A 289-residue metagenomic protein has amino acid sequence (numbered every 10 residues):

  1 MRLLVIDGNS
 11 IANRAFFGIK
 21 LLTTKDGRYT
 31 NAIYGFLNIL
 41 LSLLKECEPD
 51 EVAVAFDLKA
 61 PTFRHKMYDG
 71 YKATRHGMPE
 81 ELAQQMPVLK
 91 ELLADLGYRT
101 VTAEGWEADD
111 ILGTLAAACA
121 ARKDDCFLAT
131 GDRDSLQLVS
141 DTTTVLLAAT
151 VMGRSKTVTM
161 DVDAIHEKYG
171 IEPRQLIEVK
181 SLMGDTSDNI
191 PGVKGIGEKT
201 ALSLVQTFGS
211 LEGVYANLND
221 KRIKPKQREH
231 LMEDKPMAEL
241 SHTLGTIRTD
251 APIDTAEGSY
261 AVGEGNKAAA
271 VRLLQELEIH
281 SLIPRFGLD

Functional and structural regions predicted by a protein language model:
M1-A129, R133-S155, T159, M237-L240 (+2 more regions): Noncatalytic, basic helical substrate-engagement surface that gates or grips nucleic-acid strands
E48-D50, A121, T142, T159-D289: Non-catalytic nucleic-acid-binding/docking modules located in mid-to-C-terminal regions of nucleic-acid enzymes
